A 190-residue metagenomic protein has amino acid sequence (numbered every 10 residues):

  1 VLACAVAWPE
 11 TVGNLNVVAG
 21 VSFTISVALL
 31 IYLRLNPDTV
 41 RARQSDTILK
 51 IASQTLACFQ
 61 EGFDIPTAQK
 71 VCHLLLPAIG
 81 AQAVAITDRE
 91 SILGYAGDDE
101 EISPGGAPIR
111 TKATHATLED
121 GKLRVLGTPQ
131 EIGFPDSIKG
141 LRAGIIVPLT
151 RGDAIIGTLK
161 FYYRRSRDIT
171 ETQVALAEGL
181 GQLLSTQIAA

Functional and structural regions predicted by a protein language model:
V1-A42: Alpha-helical transmembrane segments and their helix-membrane boundary motifs
A42-T55, E178-L184: N-terminal sensory and localization modules of signal-transduction and trafficking proteins
I48-A52, L56-P66, C72-I138: Structured interaction and signal-relay segments at domain junctions
I65-Q69, A107-T111, T150, V174-Q182: Short, well-ordered alpha-helical segments
R142-R151: A short, aliphatic-rich beta-strand micro-motif
D153-Y163: Sensory beta-strand/linker motifs that couple input domains to effectors
Y162-A190: Juxtadomain coupling helices with adjacent low-complexity linkers
